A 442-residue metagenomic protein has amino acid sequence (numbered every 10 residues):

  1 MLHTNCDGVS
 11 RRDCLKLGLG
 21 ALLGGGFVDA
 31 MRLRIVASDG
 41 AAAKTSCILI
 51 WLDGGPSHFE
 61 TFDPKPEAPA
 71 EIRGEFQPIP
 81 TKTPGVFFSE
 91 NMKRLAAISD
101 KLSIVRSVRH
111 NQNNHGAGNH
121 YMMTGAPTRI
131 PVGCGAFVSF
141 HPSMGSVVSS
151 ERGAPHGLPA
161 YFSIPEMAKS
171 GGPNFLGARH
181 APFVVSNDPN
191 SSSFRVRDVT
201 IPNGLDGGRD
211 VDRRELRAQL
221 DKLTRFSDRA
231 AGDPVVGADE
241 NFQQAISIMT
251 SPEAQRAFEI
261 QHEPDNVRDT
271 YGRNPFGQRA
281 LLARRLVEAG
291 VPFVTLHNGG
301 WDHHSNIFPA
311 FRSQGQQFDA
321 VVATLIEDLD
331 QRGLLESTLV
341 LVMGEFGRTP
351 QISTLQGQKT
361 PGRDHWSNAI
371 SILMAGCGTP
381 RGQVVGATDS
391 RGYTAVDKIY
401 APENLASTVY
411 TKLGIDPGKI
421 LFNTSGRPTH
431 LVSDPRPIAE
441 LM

Functional and structural regions predicted by a protein language model:
M1-M442: Ligand-binding pockets and gating/stacking loops
